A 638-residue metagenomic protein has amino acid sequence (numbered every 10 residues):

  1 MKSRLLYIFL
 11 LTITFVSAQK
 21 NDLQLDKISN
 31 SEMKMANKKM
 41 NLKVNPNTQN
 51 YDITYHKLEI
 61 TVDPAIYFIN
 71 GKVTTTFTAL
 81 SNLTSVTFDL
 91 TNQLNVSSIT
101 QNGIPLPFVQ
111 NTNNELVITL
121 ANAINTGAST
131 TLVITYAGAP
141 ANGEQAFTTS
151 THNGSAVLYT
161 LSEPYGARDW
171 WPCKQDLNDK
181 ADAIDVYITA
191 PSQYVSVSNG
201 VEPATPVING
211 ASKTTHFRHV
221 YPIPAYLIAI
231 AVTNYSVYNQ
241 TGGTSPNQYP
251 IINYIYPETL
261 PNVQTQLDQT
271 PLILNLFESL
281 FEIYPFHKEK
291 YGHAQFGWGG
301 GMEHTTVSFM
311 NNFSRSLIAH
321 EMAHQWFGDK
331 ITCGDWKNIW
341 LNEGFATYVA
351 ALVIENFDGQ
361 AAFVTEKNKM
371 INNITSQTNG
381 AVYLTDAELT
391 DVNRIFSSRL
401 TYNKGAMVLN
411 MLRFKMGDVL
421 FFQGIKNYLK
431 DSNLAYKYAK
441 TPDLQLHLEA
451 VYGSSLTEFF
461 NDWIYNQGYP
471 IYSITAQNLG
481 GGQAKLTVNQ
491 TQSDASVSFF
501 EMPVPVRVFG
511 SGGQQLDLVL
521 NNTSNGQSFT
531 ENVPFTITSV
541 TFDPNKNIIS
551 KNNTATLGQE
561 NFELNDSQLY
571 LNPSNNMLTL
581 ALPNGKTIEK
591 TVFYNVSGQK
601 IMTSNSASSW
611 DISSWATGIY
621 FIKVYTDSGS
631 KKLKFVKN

Functional and structural regions predicted by a protein language model:
L6, F562-N638: C-terminal outer-membrane/trafficking sorting elements
A18-N70, H152, A156-Y159, T457-E458 (+1 more regions): N-terminal, polar/Ser/Thr-rich
K20-K27, T91-H152, T530-P534: A surface-exposed beta-strand-loop module
N45-P46, T126, T135-D185, K546-N565 (+1 more regions): Glycine/proline-rich low-complexity spacer/linker segments in large multi-domain proteins
G71, S162-E163, K174-A319, Y348: Hydrophobic helix-coil surface modules that form long, contiguous segments used for peptide/substrate interaction
S308-T365: Zinc-dependent metallopeptidase catalytic helix centered on the HExxH motif and its immediate flanking segment
E343-M407, M411-K415, L434-A435: Acidic/His/Gly-enriched intrinsically disordered linker/tail segments that often contain short helix/coil "MoRF-like"
S398-L486: Amphipathic alpha-helical substructures
